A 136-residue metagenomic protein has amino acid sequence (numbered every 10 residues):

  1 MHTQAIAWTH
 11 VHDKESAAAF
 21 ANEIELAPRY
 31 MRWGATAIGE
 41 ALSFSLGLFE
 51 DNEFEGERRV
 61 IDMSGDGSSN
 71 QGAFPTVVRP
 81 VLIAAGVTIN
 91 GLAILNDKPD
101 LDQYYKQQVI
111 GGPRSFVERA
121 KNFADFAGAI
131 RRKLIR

Functional and structural regions predicted by a protein language model:
M1-T3: Acidic helix-start/capping segments at beta-turn-to-alpha-helix junctions
I6-A7, E25-A35, G65-S69, S115-A120: Second-shell loop/turn segments in exported
W8-T9, V60-I61, P75-R79: "Short basic amphipathic alpha-helical interaction patches in structured regions
H10-R59, G91-L101, D125, A129: Von Willebrand factor
S45, E57-Q71, V109: DG-centered beta-turn motif at the end of beta-strands
F54-V60, A84-N90, P113-S115: Loop/turn elements at helix/coil->beta-strand transitions in domains of secreted/extracellular proteins
G67-Q108: VWA/integrin I-like adhesion module and closely mimicked acidic/polar interface patches used
I94, K98-R136: Von Willebrand factor A/integrin I-like adhesion domains
